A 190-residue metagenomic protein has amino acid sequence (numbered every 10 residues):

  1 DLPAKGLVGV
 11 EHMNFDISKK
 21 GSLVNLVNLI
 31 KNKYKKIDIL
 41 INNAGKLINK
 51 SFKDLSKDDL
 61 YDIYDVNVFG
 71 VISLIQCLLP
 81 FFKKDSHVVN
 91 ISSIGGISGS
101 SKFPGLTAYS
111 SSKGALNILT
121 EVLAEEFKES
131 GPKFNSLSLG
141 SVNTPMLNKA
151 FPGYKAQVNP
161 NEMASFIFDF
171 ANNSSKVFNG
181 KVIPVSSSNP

Functional and structural regions predicted by a protein language model:
N14-N25, K57: The beta1-alpha1 cofactor-binding region of Rossmann-like NAD(H)/NADP(H)-dependent oxidoreductases
N43-I48: Conserved NAD(P)H cofactor-binding loop of Rossmann-fold oxidoreductase domains
S51-F52, D59-Y61: Substrate-binding pocket helix/loop in short-chain dehydrogenase/reductase
I75-Q76, E121: A short, exposed helix-loop element centered on a Lys and neighboring polar residues
V89-A115, T120-E121, E125-E129, S141: Catalytic loop of short-chain dehydrogenase/reductase
N117, E126-V142, V177-V185: Conserved Rossmann-fold SDR core element
S136-L137, P152-P190: C-terminal helical subdomain
